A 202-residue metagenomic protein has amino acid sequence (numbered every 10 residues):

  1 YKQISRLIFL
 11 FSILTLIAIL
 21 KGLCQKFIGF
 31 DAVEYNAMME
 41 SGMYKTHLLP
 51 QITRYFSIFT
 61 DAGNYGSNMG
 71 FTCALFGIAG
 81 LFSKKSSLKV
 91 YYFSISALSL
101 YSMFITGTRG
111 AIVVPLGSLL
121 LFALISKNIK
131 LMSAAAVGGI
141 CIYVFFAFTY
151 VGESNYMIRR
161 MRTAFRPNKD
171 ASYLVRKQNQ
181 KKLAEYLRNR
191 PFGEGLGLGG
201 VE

Functional and structural regions predicted by a protein language model:
Y1-F11, G152, Y156, T163: Cytoplasmic juxtamembrane interface segments
K2, F82-S86, A171, V175: Residues that cap or flank secondary-structure elements
S5-M38, T46-Q51, S57-I125: Alpha-helical transmembrane segments of multi-pass inner-membrane proteins
L20, Q25-F30, T106, A123-P167 (+1 more regions): A membrane-periplasm/extracellular boundary helix in multi-pass inner-membrane enzymes that assemble envelope glycans
Y35-M43, F56-F71, F122, G139-Y150 (+1 more regions): Juxtamembrane/interfacial segments around transmembrane helices
L49, G152-E202: Long extracytoplasmic/lumenal interhelical loops at the membrane interface of multi-pass membrane proteins
G110, K130, F192-G193: A general structural signal for well-ordered secondary-structure junctions
